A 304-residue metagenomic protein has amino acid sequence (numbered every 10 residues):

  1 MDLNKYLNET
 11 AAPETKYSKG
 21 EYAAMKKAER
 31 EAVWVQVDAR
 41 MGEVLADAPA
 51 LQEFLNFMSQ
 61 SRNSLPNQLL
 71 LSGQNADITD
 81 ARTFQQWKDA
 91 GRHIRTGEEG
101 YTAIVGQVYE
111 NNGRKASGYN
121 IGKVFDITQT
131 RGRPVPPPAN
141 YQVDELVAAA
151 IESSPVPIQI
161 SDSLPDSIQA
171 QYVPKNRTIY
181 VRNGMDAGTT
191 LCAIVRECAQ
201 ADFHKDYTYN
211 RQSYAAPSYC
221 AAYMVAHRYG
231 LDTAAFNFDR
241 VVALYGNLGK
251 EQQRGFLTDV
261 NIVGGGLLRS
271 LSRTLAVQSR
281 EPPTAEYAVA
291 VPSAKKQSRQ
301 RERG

Functional and structural regions predicted by a protein language model:
M1-G304: N-terminal accessory/interface modules of nucleic-acid-binding and processing proteins
